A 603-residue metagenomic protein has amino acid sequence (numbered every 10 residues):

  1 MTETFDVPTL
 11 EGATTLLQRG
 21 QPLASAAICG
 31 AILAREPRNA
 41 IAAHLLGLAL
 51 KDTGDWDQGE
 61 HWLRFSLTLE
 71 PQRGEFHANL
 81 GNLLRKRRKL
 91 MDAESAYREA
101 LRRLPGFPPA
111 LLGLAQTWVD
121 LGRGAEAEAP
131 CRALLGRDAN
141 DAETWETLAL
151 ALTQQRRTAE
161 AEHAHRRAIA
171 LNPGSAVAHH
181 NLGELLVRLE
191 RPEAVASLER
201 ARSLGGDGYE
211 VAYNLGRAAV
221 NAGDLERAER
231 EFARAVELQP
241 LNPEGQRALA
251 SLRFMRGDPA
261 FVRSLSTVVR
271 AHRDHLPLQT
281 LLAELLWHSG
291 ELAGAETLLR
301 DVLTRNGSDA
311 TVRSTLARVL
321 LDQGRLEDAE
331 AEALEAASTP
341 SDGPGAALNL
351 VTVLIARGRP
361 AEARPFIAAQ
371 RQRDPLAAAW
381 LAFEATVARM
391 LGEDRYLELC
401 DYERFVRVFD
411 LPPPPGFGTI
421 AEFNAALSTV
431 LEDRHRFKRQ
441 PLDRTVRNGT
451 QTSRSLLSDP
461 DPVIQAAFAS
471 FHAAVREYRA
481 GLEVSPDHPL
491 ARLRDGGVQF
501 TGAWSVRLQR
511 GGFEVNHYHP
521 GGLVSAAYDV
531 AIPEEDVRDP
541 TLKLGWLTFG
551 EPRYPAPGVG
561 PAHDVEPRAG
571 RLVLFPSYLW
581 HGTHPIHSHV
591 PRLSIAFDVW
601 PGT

Functional and structural regions predicted by a protein language model:
T14, Q18, I41-D52, E75-K86 (+8 more regions): Conserved alpha-helical positions within TPR/SEL1-like repeat arrays
G20, G54, R88, G122 (+8 more regions): Residue-level detector of the short coil/turn that links helix A to helix B within each tetratricopeptide repeat
R35, L69, R103, R137 (+7 more regions): Structural marker of alpha-solenoid helical repeat scaffolds
S251-G257, V262, R270-G392: Alpha-helical protein-protein interaction scaffolds
E398-L493, F513: Non-heme Fe(II)/2-oxoglutarate
S458, P462-H472, R476-L574, L579-T603: Catalytic core of non-heme Fe(II) oxygenases with the double-stranded beta-helix
